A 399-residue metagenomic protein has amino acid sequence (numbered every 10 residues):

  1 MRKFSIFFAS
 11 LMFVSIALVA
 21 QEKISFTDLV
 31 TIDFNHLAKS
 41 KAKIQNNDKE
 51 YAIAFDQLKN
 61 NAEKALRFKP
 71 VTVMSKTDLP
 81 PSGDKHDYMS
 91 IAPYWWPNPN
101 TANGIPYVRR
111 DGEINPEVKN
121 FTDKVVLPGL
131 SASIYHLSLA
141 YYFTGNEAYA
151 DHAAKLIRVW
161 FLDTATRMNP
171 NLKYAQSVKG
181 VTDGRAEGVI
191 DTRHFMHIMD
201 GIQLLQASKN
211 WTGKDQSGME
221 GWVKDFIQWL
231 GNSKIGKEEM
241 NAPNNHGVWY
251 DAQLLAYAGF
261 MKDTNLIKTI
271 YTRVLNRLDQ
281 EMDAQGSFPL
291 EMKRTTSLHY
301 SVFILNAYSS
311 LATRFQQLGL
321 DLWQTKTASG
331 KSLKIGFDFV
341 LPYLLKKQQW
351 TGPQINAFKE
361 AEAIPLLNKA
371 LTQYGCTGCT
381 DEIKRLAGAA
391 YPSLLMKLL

Functional and structural regions predicted by a protein language model:
M1, L11, F121, T182 (+2 more regions): Short coil/turn segments at secondary-structure junctions
M1-F4, M74, F288-E291: Generic N-terminal leader/processing signal
M1-K23: Bacterial Sec-dependent N-terminal signal peptides
K3, Y141-G145, K262: Short coil/turn residues that cap or connect secondary-structure elements
Q21-E239, T272, R314-Q317, Q324-L399: Extracellular glycan-targeting catalytic surfaces
A186, I190, H194, D215-W222 (+5 more regions): Short, contiguous, pocket-lining structural segments that sit at or immediately flank catalytic/ligand-binding sites
W249-Q348: Long, repeat-rich segments with strong aromatic
